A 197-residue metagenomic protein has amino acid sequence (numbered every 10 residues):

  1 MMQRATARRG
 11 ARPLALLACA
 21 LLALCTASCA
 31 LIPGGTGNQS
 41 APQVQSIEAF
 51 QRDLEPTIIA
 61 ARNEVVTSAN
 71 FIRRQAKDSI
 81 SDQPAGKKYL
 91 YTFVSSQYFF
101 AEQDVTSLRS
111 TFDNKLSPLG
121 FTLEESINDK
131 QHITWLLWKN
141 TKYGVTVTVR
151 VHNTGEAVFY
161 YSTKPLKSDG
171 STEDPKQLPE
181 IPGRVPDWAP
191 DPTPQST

Functional and structural regions predicted by a protein language model:
M2-R4, G10, A30-N63, E125-T197: An acidic-aromatic pocket/loop used at catalytic or ligand-binding sites
G10-L21: Sec-dependent N-terminal signal peptides
L24-S28: C-terminal motif of bacterial Sec signal peptides marking the signal peptidase cleavage site
G35-A49, I80-N114: Terminal, regulation- and interaction-focused segments at domain boundaries
D53, T57-E64, Q103-E124: Amphipathic alpha-helical segments
P56-D82: Post-signal-peptide N-terminal segment of Sec-exported extracytoplasmic proteins
R73, G120-D129: Surface-exposed patches in mature extracellular/periplasmic domains of secreted proteins
